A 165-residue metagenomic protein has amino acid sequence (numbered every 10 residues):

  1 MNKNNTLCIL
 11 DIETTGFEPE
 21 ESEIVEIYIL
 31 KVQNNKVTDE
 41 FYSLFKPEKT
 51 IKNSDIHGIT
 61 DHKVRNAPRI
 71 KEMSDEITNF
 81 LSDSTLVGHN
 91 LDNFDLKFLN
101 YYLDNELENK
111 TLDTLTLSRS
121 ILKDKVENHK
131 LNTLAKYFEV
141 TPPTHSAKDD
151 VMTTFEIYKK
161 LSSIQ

Functional and structural regions predicted by a protein language model:
M1-K110, D124, N128-H145: Conserved non-catalytic scaffold segment of RNase H-like nuclease domains
M1-K3, F155-Q165: Acidic two-metal-ion nuclease catalytic site recognized across multiple nuclease folds, prominently DnaQ/RNase D-T
D95-F98, T116, T153: Hydrophobic side chains within alpha-helical segments
L107-R119: Conserved beta-strand -> loop -> alpha-helix junction used to position metal-binding or nucleic-acid-contacting
T144-K160: A charged, well-structured terminal subsegment
